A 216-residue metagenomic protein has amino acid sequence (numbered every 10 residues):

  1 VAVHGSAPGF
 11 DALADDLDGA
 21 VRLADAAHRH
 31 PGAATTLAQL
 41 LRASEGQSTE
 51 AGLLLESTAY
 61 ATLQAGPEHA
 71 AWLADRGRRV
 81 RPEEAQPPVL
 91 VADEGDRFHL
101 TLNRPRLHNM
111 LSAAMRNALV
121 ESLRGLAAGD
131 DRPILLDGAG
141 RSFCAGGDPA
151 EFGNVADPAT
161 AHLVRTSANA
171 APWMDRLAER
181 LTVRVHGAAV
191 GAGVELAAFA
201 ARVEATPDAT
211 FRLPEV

Functional and structural regions predicted by a protein language model:
V1-F98: C-terminal alpha-helix plus adjacent terminal tail
V1-L17, A170-V216: Glycine-rich beta-to-alpha active-site loop
A27, L126, M174-L177: Hydrophobic helix-cap positions at the C-terminus of alpha-helices in RecA-like/P-loop ATPase nucleotide-binding cores
T36, A114, A118, T166 (+1 more regions): Charged catalytic carboxylate motif
L37, L136, L196-A198: Hydrophobic/aromatic residues within transmembrane alpha-helices of multi-pass small-molecule transporters
A38-Q39, R141-A145, V190: Short, active-site-adjacent cap segments at secondary-structure transitions
A71-A139: Conserved CoA-thioester-binding segment of acyl-CoA-metabolizing enzymes
G138-P172: Glycine- (often His-adjacent) and acidic-residue-rich active-site loop that binds/positions the CoA thioester
